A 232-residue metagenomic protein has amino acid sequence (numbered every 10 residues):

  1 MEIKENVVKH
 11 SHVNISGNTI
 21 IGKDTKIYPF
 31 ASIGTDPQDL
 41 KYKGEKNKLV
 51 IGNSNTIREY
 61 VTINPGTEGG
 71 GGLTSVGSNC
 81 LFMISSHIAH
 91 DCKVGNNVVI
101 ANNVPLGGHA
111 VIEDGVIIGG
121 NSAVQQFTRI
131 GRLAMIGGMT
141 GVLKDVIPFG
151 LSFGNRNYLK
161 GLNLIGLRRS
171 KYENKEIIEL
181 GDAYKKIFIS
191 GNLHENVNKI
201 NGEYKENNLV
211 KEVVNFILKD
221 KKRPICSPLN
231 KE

Functional and structural regions predicted by a protein language model:
M1-Y158: Structural signal for interior beta-strand "rungs" in well-ordered beta-sheet cores of soluble enzyme domains
D24, F30, K41-Y42, K46-K48 (+3 more regions): Terminal amphipathic alpha-helical/low-complexity segments used for targeting or macromolecular assembly
